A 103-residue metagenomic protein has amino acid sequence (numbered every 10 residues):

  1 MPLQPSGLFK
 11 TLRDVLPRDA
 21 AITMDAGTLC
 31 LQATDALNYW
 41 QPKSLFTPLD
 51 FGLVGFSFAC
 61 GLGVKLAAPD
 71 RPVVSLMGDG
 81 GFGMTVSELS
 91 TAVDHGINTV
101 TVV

Functional and structural regions predicted by a protein language model:
M1-A59, V64: Active-site diphosphate/adenylate-binding microenvironment
A67-V103: Conserved thiamine diphosphate
